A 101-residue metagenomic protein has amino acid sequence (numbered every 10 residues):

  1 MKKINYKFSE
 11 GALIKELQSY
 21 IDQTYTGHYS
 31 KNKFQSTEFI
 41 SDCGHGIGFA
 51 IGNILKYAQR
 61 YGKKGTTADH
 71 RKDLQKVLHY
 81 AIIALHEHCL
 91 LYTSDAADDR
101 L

Functional and structural regions predicted by a protein language model:
K2-G44: Extended low-complexity intrinsically disordered regions
K33-K64: Short, contiguous, well-structured surface segments enriched in hydrophobic/aromatic residues
K56, K76-H79, L101: Hydrophobic side chains within alpha-helical segments
G65-L91: Short, compact, well-ordered microdomains
Y92-L101: Single conserved hydrophobic/aromatic residue that forms the stacking wall/gate of nucleotide- or nucleobase-binding
